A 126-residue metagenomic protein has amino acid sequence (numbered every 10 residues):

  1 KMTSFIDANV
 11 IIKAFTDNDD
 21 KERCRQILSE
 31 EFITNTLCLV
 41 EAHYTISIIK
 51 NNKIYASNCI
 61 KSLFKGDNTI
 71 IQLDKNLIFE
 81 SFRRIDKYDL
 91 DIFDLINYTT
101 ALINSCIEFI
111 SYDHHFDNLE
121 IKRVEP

Functional and structural regions predicted by a protein language model:
K1-T34, I48-K61, N104, H114: Short, well-structured N-terminal submotif of metal-dependent ribonuclease cores
M2-T3, Y98-T99, I103-P126: Acidic, PIN/NYN-like endoribonuclease modules and their adjacent C-terminal/linker elements
V10-I11, C38, L77, N97 (+1 more regions): Alpha-helix capping/helix-boundary segments
D20, F32, N68-T69, L90: Generic structural signal for secondary-structure transition and capping sites
S29-E31, G66-D67, L119: Structured helix-beta-strand junction loops
E41-Y44, I48-K50, A56-L63, L73 (+1 more regions): Anionic, Ser/Thr-rich low-complexity intrinsically disordered regions
T69-Y112: Active-site neighborhoods of divalent-metal-dependent phosphate/nucleic-acid chemistry enzymes
